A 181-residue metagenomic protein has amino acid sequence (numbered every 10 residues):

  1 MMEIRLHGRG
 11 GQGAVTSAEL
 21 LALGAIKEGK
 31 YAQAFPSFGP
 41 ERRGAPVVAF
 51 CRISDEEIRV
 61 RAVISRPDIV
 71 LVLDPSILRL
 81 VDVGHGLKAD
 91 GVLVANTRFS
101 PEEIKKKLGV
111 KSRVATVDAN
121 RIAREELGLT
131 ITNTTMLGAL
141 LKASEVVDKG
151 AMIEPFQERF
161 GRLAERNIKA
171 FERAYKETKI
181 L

Functional and structural regions predicted by a protein language model:
M1-L181: Active-site cofactor/cluster-binding pocket
